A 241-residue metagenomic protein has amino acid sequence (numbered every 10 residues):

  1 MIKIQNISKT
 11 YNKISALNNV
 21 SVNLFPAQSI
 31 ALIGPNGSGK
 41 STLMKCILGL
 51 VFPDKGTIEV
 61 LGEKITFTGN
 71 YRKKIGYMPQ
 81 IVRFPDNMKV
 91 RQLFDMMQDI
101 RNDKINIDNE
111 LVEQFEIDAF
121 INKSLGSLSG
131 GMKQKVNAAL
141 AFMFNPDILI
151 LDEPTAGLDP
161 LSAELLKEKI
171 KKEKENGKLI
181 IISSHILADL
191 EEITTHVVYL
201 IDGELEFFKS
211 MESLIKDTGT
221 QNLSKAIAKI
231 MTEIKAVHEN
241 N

Functional and structural regions predicted by a protein language model:
I33-P35: The feature captures the beta-strand-to-loop junction immediately N-terminal to the Walker
L48: Helix-to-loop junction immediately C-terminal to a conserved catalytic motif
G56-Y71: Conserved ABC transporter NBD signature motif
D95, I105-F120: Conserved ABC ATPase "signature" region
L149-E153: Catalytic Walker B motif of ABC-type/P-loop ATPase nucleotide-binding domains
